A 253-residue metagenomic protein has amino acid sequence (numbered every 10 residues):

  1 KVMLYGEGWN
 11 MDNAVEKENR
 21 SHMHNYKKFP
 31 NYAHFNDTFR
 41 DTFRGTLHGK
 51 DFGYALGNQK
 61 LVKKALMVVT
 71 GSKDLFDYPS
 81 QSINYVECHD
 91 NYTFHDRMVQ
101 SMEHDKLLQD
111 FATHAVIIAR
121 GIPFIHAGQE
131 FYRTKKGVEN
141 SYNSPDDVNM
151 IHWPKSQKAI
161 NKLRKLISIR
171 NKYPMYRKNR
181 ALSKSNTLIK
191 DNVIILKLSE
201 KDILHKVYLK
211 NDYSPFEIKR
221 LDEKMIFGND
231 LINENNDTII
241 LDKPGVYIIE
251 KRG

Functional and structural regions predicted by a protein language model:
V2-A127, F131-Y132, V138-N140, I189 (+2 more regions): Conserved alpha/beta catalytic core and glycan-binding cleft of carbohydrate-active enzymes
H104-K106, I117-I125, Q129-F131, K135-G253: Carbohydrate-interacting/catalytic domains
